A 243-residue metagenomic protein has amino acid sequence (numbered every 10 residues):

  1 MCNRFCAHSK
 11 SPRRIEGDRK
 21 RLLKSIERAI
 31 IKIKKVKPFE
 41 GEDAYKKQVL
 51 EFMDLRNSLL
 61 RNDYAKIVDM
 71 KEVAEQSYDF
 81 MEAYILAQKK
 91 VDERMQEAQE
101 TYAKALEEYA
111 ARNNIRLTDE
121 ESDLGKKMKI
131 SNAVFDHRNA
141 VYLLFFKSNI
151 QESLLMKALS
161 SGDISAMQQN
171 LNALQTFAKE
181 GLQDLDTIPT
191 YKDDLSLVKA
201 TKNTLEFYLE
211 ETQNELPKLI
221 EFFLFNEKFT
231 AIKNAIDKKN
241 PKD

Functional and structural regions predicted by a protein language model:
M1, R56-D63, V91-A98, R138-L155 (+1 more regions): Extended alpha-helical coiled-coil scaffold domains characteristic of the BAR superfamily
M1-V49, D54, S131-K179: Start-of-domain marker
A29-L50, M70, G181-N203, P217-L224: Short, solvent-exposed, charged loop/turn and helix-capping segments that join or cap alpha-helices on peripheral
R56-S58, D63-I115: Extended, hydrophobic interaction surfaces within ordered domains
T101-D136: Pro/Ala/Gly-rich low-complexity, hydrophilic intrinsically disordered segments
A158-E210: Flexible, glycine-rich surface segments
F222-D243: Mixed-charge, low-complexity intrinsically disordered segments
